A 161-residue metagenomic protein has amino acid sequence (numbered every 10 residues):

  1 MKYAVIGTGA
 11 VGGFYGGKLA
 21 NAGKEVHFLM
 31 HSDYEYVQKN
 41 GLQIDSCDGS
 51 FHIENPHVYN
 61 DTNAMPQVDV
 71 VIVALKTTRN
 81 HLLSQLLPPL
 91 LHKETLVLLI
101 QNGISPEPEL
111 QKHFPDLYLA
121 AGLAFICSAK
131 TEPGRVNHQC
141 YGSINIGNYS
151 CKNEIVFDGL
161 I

Functional and structural regions predicted by a protein language model:
M1-K2, D69, T95, G142: Nucleotide donor/acceptor-binding cores
M1-S50: NAD(P)+-binding Rossmann beta1-loop-alpha1 motif at the extreme N-terminus of oxidoreductases
H27-M30, Q85-L87, V156: Flavin (primarily FAD) cofactor-binding/catalytic cores of flavoenzymes
F28, V58-Y59, I146: Generic preference for hydrophobic
M30, D48, T62, Q101 (+3 more regions): Residues at the C-termini of beta-strands that transition into short coil/loop
Y34-Q38, E107-P108, N153-V156: Short, charged/polar "capping" segments at the starts of alpha-helices and the immediately preceding loops
H52-R135: Rossmann-like NAD(P)(H) cofactor-binding subdomain of soluble oxidoreductases
L90, H113-Y118, T131-I161: Internal alpha-helical scaffold of NAD(P)-dependent oxidoreductase catalytic cores
